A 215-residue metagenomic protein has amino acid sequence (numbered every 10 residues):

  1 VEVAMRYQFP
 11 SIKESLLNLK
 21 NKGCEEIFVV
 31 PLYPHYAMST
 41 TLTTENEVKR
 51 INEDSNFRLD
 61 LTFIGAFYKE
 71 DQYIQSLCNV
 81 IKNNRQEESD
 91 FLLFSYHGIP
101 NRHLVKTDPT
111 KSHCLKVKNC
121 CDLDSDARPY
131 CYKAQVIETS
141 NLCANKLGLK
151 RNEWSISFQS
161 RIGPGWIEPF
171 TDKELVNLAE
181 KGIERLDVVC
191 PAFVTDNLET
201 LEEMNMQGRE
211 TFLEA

Functional and structural regions predicted by a protein language model:
V1-A215: Active-site-proximal alpha-helix that buttresses catalytic centers in soluble enzyme cores
